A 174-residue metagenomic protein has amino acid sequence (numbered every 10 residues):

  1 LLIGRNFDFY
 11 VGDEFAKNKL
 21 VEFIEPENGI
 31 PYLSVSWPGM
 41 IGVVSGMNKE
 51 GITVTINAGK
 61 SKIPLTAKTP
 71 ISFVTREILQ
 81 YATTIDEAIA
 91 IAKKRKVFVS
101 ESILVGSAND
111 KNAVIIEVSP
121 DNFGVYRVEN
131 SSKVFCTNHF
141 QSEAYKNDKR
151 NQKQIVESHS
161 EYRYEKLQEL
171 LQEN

Functional and structural regions predicted by a protein language model:
L2, N6-N174: C-terminal, well-structured catalytic/ligand-binding subdomain of enzymes
